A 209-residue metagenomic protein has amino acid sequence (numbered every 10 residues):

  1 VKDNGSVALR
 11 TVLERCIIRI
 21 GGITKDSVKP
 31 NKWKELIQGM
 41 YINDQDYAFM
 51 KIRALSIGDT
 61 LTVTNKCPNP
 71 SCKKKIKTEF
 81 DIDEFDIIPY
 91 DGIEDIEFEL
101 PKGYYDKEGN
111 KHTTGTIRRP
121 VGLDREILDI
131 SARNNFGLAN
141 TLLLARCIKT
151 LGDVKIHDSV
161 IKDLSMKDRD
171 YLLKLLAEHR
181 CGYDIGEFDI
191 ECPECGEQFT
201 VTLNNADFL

Functional and structural regions predicted by a protein language model:
V1-L209: Short, surface-exposed, charged amphipathic helix/loop patches that serve as local interaction elements
